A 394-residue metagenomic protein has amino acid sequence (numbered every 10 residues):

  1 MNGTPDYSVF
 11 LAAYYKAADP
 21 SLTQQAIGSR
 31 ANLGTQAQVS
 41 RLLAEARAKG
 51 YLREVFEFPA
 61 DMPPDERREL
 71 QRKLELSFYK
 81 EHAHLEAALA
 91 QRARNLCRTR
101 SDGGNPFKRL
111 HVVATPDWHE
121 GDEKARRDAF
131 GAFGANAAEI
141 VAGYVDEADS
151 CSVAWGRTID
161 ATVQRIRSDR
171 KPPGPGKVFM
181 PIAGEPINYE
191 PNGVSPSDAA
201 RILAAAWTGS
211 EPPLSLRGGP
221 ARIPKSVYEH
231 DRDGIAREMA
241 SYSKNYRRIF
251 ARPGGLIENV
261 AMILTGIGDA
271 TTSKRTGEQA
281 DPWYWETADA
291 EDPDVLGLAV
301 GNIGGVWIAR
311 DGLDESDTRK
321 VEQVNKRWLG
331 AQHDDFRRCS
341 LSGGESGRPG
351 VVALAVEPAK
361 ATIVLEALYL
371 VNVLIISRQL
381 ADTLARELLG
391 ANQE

Functional and structural regions predicted by a protein language model:
N2-Y14, A18-G28, N32-L33, A37-G103 (+3 more regions): Conserved phosphate- and dinucleotide-binding cores of soluble alpha/beta proteins, encompassing both enzyme active
I27, D149-W155, M180-E185: Short glycine-rich or small-residue beta-strand-to-loop segments that form or flank ligand, phosphate, metal/Fe-S
Q71-R165, L370: Helix-turn-helix/homeodomain-like alpha-helical modules used for DNA recognition and transcription-factor dimerization
R109-D117, A183, L214, S340: Acidic/polar, low-complexity linker and loop regions
H111, M180, A355: Residues in well-ordered beta-strands of folded domains
A148-D149, P175-K177, P349: Nucleotide donor/acceptor-binding cores
A161, D169-E190: Short, acidic/small-residue loops that bind anionic groups at enzyme active sites
